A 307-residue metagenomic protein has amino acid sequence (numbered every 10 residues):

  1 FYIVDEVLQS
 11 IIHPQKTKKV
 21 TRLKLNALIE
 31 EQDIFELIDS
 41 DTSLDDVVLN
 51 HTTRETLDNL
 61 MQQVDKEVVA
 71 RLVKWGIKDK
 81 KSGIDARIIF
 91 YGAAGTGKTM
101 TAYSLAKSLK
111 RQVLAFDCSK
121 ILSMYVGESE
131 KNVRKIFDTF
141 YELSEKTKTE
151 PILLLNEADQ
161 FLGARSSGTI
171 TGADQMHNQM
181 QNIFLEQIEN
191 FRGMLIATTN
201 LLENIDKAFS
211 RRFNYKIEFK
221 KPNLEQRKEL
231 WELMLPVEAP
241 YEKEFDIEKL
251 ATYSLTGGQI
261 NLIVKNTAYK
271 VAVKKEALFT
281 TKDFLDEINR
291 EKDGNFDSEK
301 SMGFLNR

Functional and structural regions predicted by a protein language model:
F1-V69, I84-D85, P240, L250-A251 (+3 more regions): AAA+ P-loop ATPase mechanoenzymes
K19, V69-L72, K148, A272-K275 (+1 more regions): Residue-level signal for secondary-structure boundary elements
L44-L250: Walker A/P-loop NTP-binding motif of AAA+ ATPase domains
C118, I247, G257, T281-F284: Structural motif detector for alpha-helix initiation sites
S254: A glycine-rich beta-turn/hairpin centered on an aromatic-Pro dipeptide
G258-V273: C-terminal helical "lid" of AAA+/P-loop NTPase domains
K282-R307: NTP-binding/hydrolysis catalytic cores, primarily Walker-type P-loop NTPases
